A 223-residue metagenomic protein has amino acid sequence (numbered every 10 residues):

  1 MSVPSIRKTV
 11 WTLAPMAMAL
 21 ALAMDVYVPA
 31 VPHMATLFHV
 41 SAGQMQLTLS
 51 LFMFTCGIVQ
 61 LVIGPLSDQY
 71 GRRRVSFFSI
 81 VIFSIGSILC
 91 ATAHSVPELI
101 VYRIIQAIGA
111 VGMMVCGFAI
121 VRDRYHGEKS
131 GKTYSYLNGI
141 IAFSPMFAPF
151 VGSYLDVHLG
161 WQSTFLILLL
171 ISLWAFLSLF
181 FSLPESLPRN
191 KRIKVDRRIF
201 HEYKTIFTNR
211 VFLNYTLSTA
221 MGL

Functional and structural regions predicted by a protein language model:
S2, L187-Y215: Juxtamembrane intracellular "pre-TM" segments in multi-pass secondary transporters
K8-A42, I63: Extracytoplasmic
D25, M53-L61, P145-M146: Residue-level signature of mid-helix packing/kink "hotspots" within the transmembrane helices of 12-pass Major
H39, G71, T92-E98, G109 (+1 more regions): Helix-breaking motifs and short loop linkers at transmembrane-helix boundaries and internal kinks in secondary membrane
I58-P97: Conserved MFS/SLC helix-loop-helix module at the cytosolic interface between two early adjacent transmembrane helices
P97-R103, N214-Y215: Short hydrophobic/alpha-helical segments at membrane-entry points of transmembrane helices in Major Facilitator
E98, S135-F181: Helix-loop-helix hairpin linking two adjacent transmembrane segments in secondary transporters
Y102-F143: Cytoplasmic helix-loop-helix junction between adjacent transmembrane helices in 12-TM secondary transporters
